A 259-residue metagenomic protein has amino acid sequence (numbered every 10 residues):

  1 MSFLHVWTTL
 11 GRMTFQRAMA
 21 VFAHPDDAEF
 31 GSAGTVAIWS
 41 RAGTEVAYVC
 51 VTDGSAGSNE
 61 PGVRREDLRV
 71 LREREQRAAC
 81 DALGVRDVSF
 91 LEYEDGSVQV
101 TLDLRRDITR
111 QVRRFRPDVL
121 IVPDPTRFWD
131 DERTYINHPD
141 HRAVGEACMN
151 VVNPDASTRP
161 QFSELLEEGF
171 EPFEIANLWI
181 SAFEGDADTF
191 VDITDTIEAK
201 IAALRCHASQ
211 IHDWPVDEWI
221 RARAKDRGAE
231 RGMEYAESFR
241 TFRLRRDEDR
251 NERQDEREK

Functional and structural regions predicted by a protein language model:
M1-D118, R240: Active-site rim/loop-helix segments in enzyme catalytic domains that contact anionic ligands
S2-M19, Q99-K259: Metal-dependent de-N-acetylase/amidase catalytic core
